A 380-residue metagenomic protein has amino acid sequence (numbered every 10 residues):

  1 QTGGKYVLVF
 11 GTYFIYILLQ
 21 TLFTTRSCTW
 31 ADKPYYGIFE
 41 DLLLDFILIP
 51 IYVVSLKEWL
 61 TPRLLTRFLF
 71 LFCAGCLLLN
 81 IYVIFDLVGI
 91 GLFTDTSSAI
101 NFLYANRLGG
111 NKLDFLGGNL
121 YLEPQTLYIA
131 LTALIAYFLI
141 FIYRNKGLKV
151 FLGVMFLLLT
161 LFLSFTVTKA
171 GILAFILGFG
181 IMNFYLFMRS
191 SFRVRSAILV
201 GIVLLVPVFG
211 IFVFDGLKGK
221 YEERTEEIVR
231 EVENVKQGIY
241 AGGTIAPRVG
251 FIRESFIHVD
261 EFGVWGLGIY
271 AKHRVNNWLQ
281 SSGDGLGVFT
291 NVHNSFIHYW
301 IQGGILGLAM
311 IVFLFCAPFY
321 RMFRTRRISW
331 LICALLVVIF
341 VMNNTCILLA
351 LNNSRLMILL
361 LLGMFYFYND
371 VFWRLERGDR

Functional and structural regions predicted by a protein language model:
Q1-K33, W59-T66, F70, I142-V150 (+2 more regions): Transmembrane signal-anchor hairpin modules in multi-pass inner-membrane enzymes, especially those that act on
Y6-F10, L148, V154-L157, T290 (+4 more regions): Loop-to-helix entry and N-terminal half of a specific, functionally important transmembrane alpha helix in multi-pass
V9-I15, A31-L56, R67-L77, L127-Y128: Aromatic-anchored transmembrane helix interface
I51, R63-S98, G117-M188, F212: Alpha-helical transmembrane segments of multi-pass inner-membrane proteins
A74, G180-F184, S282, Q302-F340: Hydrophobic transmembrane alpha-helices and their immediate junctions
L134, F179-G180, L314, I332-N344 (+1 more regions): Transmembrane alpha-helices of multi-pass inner-membrane enzymes
L186-Q237, F256-D260: A membrane-periplasm/extracellular boundary helix in multi-pass inner-membrane enzymes that assemble envelope glycans
G238-R253, I257-G303: Long extracytoplasmic/lumenal interhelical loops at the membrane interface of multi-pass membrane proteins
